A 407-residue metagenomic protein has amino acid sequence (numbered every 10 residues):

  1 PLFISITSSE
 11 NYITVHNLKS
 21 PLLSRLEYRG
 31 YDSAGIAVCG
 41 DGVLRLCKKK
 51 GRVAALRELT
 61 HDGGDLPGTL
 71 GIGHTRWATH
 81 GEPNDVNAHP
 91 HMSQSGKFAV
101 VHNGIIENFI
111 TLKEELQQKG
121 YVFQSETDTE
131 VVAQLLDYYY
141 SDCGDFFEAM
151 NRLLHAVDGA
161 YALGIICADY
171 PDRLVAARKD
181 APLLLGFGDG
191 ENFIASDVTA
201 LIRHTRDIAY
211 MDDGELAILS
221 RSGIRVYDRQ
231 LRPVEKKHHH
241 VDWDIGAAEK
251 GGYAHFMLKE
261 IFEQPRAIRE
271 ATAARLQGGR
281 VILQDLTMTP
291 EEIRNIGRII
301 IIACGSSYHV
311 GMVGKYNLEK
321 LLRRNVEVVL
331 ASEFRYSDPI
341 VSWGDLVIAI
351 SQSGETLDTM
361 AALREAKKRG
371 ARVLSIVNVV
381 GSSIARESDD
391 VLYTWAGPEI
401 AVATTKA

Functional and structural regions predicted by a protein language model:
P1-L2: Short, small-residue-biased leader/transition segments that mark boundaries at the very start of proteins
S5-K250, A254-H255, E263-R298, Y336: Conserved short alpha-helical segments that host acidic/polar catalytic motifs at enzyme active sites
K250, E260, V402: Active-site cores of enzymes that catalyze phosphoryl transfer or operate on phosphate-rich substrates
H255, K259, S307: Internal active-site segments that recognize and position negatively charged phosphoryl groups and nucleotide moieties
E291-A407: Glycine-rich phosphate-binding loops that contact phosphosugars or nucleotide phosphates
